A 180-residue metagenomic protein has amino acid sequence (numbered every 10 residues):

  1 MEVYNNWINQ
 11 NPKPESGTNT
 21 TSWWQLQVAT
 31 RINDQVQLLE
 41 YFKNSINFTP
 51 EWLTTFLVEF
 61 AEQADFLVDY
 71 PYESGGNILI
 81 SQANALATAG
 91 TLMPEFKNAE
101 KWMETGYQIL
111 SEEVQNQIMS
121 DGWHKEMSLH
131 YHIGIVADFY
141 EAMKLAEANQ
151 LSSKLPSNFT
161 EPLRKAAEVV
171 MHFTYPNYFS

Functional and structural regions predicted by a protein language model:
M1-A167, M171-T174: Aromatic-lined, polymer-binding surfaces characteristic of secreted/periplasmic polysaccharide-degrading enzymes
T174-S180: Short, intrinsically disordered, charge-balanced linker/junction segments flanking boundaries in proteins
